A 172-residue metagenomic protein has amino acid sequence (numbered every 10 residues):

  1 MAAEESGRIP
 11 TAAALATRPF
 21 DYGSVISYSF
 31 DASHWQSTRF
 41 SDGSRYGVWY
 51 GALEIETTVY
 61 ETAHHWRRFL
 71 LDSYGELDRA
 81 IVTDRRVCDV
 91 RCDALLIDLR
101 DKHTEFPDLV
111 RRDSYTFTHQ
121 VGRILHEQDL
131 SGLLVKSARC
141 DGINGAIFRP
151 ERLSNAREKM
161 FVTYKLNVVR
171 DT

Functional and structural regions predicted by a protein language model:
M1-D42, H64-T172: Active-site and NAD+-binding cores of ADP-ribose-processing enzymes
Y46-A52: Short, well-ordered beta-strand elements within core beta-sheets of diverse protein domains
L53-E54, D129: Generic detector of short, well-ordered, non-transmembrane alpha-helical segments enriched in hydrophobic residues
E54-I55, A138: An acidic- and aromatic-residue-enriched active-site/binding cleft used to recognize and process polar
